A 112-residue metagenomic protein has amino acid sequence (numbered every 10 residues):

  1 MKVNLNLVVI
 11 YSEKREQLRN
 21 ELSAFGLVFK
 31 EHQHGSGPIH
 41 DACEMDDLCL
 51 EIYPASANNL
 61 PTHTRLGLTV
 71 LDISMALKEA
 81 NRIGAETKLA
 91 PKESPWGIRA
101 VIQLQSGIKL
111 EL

Functional and structural regions predicted by a protein language model:
M1, I10, H32, R82-L112: Vicinal oxygen chelate
K2-V3, V9-C49: Core segments of cupin and vicinal oxygen chelate
N4-E13, D41-A42, A57-R82, I98-Q103: Vicinal oxygen chelate
Q17-A24, S74-R82, E86: Replace "anionic and nucleotidyl ligands
F29-K30, T62-R65, L89: A short, polar/proline- and glycine-enriched secondary-structure boundary/capping micro-motif
E44, Y53-P54, K92, Q103: Residue-level detector of conserved, well-ordered beta-strand and adjacent loop positions that form binding/recognition
L50-Y53, L110-E111: Conserved beta-strand in the GNAT
Y53, G67-T69, A90: A cross-family glycoside hydrolase active-site/sugar-binding cleft signature
